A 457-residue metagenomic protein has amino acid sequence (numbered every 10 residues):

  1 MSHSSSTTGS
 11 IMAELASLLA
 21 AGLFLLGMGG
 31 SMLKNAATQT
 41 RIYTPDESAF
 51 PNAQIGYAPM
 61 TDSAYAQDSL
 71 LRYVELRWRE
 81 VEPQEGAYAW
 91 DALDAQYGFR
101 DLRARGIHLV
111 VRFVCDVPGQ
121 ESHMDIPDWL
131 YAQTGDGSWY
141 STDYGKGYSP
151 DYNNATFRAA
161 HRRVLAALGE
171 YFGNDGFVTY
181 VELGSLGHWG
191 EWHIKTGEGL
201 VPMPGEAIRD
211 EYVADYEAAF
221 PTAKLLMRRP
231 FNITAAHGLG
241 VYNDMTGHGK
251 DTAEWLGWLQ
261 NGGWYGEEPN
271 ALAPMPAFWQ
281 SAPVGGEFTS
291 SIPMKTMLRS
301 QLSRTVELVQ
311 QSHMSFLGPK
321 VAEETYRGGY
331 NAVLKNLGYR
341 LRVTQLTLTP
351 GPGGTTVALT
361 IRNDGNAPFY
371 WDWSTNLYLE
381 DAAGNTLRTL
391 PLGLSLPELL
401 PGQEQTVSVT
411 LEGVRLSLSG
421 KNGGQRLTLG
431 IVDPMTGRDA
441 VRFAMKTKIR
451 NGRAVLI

Functional and structural regions predicted by a protein language model:
M1-M12: N-terminal secretory signal peptides that target proteins for export/translocation
L15, A20-Q39, V181: Bacterial Sec-dependent signal peptides at the C-terminal "C-region" and cleavage site
A37-T156, A273-T325: N-terminal substrate-binding region of glycoside hydrolase catalytic domains
G137-F157, V164-L200: Active-site groove signature of glycoside hydrolases
G137-S138, L200-L226, N243-G262: Acidic, His- and aromatic-enriched active-site or binding-groove loops in soluble protein domains that engage sugars
F177-H188, R209-H237: Aromatic-lined carbohydrate-recognition surfaces of secreted/lumenal glycan-active proteins
P230-T234, G238-T344: Substrate-binding cleft of secreted/luminal carbohydrate-active enzymes
L334-I457: Extracellular/luminal regions of secreted and cell-surface proteins that mediate adhesion/ECM remodeling
